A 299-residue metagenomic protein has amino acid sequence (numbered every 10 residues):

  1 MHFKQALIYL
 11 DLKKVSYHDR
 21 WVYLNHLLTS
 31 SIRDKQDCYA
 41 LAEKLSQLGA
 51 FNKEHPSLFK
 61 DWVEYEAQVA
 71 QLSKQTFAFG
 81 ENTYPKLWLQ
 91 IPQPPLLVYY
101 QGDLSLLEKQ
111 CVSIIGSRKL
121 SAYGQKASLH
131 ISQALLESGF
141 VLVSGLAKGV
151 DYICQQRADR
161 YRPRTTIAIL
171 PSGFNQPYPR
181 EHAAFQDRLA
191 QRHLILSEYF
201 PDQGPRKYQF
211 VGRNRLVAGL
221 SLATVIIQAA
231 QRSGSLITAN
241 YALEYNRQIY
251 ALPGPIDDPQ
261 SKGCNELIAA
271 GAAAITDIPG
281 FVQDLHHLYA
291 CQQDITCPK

Functional and structural regions predicted by a protein language model:
M1-K126, Q133: Short, positively charged patches
F79-K299: Glycine-biased, small-residue-rich flexible motifs in mid-sequence functional cores and linkers
